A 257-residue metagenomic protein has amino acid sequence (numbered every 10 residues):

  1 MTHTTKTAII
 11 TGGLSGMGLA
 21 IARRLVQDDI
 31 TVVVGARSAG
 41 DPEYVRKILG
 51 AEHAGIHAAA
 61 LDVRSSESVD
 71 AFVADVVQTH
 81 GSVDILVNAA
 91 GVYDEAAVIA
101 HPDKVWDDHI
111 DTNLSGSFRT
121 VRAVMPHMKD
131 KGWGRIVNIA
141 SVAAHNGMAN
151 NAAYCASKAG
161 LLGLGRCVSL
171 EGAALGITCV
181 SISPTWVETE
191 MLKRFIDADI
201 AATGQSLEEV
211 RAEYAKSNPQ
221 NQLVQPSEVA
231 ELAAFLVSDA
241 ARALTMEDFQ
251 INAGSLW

Functional and structural regions predicted by a protein language model:
L14-S15: Conserved glycine-rich cofactor-binding loop
A97-V98, P102-I110, I136, Y214: Substrate-binding pocket helix/loop in short-chain dehydrogenase/reductase
I99, N146-A152, A174-L175, N221 (+1 more regions): Active-site loop immediately N-terminal to the catalytic Tyr-X3-Lys motif of short-chain dehydrogenase/reductase
F118-V121, M125, W133, Q220-I251 (+1 more regions): C-terminal substrate-recognition "lid" of short-chain dehydrogenase/reductases
V121, S157, G165: Active-site helix of classical SDR
S141: Residue(s) in the substrate-gating loop at a strand-loop-helix junction that position the organic substrate next
A173, T178, L244-M246: Short, small/polar-rich loop/turn modules that mediate ligand/substrate recognition or access, typified
